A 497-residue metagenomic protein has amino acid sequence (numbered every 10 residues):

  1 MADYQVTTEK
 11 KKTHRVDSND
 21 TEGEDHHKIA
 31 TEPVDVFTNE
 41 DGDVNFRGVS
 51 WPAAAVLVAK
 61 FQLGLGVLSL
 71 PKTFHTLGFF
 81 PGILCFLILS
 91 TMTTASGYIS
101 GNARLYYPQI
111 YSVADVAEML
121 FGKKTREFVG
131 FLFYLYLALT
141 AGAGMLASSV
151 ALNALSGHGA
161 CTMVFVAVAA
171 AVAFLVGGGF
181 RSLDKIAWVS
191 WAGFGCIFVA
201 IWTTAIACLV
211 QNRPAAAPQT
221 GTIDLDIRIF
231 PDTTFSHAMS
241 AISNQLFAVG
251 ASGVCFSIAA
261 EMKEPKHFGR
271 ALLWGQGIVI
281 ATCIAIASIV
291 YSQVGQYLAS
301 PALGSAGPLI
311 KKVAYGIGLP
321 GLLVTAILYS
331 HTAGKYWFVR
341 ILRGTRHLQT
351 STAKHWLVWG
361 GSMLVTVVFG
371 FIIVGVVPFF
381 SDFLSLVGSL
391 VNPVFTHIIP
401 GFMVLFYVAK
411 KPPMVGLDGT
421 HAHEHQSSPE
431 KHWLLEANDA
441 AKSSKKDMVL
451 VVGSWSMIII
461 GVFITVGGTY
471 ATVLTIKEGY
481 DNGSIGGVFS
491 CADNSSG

Functional and structural regions predicted by a protein language model:
M1-K72, T94-A95: Membrane-interface "cap" regions at the ends of multi-pass membrane proteins
F46-G48, P52, Y98, R104-G130 (+5 more regions): Membrane-interfacial loop- and helix-cap regions that link adjacent transmembrane helices in polytopic membrane proteins
V49-V67, A171, N244-A251, V462-I464: The first (N-terminal) embedded transmembrane alpha-helix
L65, S90-I99, A170-G179: Central hydrophobic cores of alpha-helical transmembrane segments in multi-pass inner-membrane proteins across all
P71-A103, Y107-I110, A114: Extracellular loop-to-transmembrane helix junctions
T73, L175-F180, I372-P378: Hydrophobic alpha-helical transmembrane segments
L137, V189-G195: Cytoplasmic-side transmembrane-helix entry/capping segments in multi-pass membrane proteins
F180-W188, F379-F383: Membrane-interface helix caps and helix-loop-helix hairpins in membrane proteins
